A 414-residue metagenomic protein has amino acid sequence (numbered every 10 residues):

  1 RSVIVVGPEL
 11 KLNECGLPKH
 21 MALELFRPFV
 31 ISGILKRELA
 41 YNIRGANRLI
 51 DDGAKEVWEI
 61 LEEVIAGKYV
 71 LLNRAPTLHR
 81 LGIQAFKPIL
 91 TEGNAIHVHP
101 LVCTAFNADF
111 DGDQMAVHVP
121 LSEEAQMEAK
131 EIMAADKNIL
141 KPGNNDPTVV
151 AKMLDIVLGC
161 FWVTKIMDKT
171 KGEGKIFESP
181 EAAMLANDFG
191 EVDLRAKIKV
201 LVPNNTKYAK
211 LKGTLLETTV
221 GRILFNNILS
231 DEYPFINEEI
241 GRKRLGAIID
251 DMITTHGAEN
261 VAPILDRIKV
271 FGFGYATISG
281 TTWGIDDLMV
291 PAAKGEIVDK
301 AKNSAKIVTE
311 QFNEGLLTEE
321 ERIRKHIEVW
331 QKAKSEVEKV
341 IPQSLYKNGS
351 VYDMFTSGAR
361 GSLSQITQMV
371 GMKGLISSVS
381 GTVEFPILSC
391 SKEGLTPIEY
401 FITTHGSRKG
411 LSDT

Functional and structural regions predicted by a protein language model:
R1, D51-E59, M252-G257, I268 (+4 more regions): Phosphate-interacting basic helix/loop segments used at nucleotide- and nucleic-acid interfaces
R1-I31, L90-E319, Q365-Q368, M372-T414: Feature marking long nucleic-acid-engaging regions of large polymerase/nuclease enzymes
R1-R80: Conserved internal helical-beta-strand scaffold that buttresses enzyme catalytic cores
K36-R37, I139-L140, P342-S344: Short, intrinsically disordered/low-complexity patches at protein termini and at juxtamembrane boundaries
E59-P76, E320-V370: Gly/Pro-rich turn-and-neighbor structural signature
Q84-A85: A glycine- and charged-residue-rich anion-binding loop/surface
